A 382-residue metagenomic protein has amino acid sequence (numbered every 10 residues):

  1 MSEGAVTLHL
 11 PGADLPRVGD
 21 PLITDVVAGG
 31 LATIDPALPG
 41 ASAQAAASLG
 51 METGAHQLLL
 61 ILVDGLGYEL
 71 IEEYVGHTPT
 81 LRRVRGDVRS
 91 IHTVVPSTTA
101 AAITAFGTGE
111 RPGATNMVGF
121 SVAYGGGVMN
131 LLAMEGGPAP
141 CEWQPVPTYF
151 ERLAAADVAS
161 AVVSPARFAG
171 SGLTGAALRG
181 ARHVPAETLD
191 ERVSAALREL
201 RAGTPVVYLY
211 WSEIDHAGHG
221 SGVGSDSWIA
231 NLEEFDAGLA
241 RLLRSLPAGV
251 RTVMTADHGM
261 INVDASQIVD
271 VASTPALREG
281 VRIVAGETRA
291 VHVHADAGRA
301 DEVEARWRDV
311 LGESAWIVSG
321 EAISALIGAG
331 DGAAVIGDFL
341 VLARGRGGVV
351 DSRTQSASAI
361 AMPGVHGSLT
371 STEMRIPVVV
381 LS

Functional and structural regions predicted by a protein language model:
M1-S382: Feature captures the catalytic ectodomains and active-site-proximal regions of enzymes that hydrolyze or transfer
